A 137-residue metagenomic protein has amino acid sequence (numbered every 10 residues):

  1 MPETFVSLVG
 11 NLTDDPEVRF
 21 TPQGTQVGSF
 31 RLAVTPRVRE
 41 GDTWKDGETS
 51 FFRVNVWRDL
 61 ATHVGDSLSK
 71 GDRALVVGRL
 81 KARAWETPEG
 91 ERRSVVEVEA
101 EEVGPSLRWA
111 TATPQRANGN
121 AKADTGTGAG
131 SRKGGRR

Functional and structural regions predicted by a protein language model:
M1-T4, P16-G24, R39-K45, D66 (+2 more regions): Acidic, gly/ser/pro-rich intrinsically disordered tails
V6, G10-L12, Q26-G28, S50 (+2 more regions): Hydrophobic core residues within well-ordered beta-strands of beta-rich domains
L8-L12, L32, K70-A82, A100: OB-fold and OB-like beta-barrel modules that bind single-stranded nucleic acids
T13, E17-R19, W57, K81 (+2 more regions): Conserved positions in beta-strands of structured domains
D15, T35-R39, D59, R83-W85 (+1 more regions): Short coil/turn motifs at secondary-structure junctions
F20-A33, S94-E97: Short aromatic-glycine-enriched beta-strand elements
E48-D59: Beta-strand/loop nucleic-acid-binding surfaces
W57-R93, S106: Beta-rich strand-turn-strand
